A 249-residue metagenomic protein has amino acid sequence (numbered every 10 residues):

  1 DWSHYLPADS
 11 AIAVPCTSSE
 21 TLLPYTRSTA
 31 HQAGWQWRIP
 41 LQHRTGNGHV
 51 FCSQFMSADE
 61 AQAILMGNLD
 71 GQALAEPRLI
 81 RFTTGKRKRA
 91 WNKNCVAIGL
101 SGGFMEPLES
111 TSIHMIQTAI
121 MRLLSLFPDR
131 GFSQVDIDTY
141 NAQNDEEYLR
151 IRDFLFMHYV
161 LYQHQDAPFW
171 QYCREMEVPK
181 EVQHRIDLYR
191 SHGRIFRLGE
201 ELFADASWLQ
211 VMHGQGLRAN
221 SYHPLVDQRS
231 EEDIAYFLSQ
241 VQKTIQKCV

Functional and structural regions predicted by a protein language model:
D1-L22: Central beta-strand plus flanking loop segment that forms part of the substrate or channel wall within the catalytic
W2-L6, R27-T29, I39-L41, R87-R89: A general structural signal for short secondary-structure junctions and capping/turn motifs
I12, R78, V96-I98: Hydrophobic/aromatic beta-strand patches that form the interior of the parallel beta-sheet core in alpha/beta enzyme
T21-P24, A73-P77, D129-D138: Acidic/polar loop patches that form or flank catalytic/metal-binding clefts of enzymes that bind anionic ligands
A30-T83, S101-M115, L126-D129: Conserved FAD/dinucleotide-binding core of flavoprotein oxidoreductases
W35-R38, W91, C95, W170: Tryptophan-centric aromatic hotspots in well-structured domains and transmembrane helices
G85-I151: Conserved mid-domain beta->alpha element of the FAD-binding
S125-V249: Long, low-complexity C-terminal extensions of enzymes
